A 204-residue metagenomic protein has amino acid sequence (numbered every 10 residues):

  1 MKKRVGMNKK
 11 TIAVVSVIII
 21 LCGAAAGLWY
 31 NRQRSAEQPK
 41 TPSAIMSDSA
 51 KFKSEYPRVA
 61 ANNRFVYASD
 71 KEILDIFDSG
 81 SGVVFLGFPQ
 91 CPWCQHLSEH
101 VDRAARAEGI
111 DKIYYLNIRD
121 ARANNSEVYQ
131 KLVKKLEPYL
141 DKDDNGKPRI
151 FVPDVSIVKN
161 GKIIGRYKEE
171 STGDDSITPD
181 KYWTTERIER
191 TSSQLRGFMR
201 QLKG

Functional and structural regions predicted by a protein language model:
M1-N8: N-terminal Lys/Arg-rich, disordered targeting/topogenic segments
N8-I20, A26-G80, P179-G204: N-terminal leader/targeting and pre-domain segments
N62-Y67, L86, I110-K134: Thiol-based oxidoreductase modules, predominantly thioredoxin-like and allied folds used for disulfide exchange
F77-C91, V101: Short active-site neighborhood of thiol/selenol oxidoreductases, capturing the structured segment around
S79-V84, G109-K112, V152, K159-N160: Loop/turn elements at helix/coil->beta-strand transitions in domains of secreted/extracellular proteins
F88-H96, P153-S156: C-type cytochrome heme c attachment motif
W93-E108: Typically the conserved alpha-helix immediately C-terminal to a functionally engaged Cys/Sec in thioredoxin-like
N145-G204: Non-catalytic, surface beta->alpha helical segment in thiol-disulfide oxidoreductase systems
